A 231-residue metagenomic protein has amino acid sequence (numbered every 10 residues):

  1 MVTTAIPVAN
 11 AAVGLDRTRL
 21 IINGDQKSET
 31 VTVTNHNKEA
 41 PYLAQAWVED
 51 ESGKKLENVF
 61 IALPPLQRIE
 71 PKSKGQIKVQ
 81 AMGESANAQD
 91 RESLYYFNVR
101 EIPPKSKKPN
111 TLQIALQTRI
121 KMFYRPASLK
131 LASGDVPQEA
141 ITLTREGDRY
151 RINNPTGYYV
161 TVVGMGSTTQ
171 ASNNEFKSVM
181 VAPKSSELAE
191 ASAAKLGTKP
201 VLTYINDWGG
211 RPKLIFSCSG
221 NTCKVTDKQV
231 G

Functional and structural regions predicted by a protein language model:
A5-A11: Sec/Tat signal peptide C-region and signal peptidase I cleavage site
A11-T34, S133-R145: Beta-sheet-dominated interaction scaffolds and their linkers
T18-L56: N-terminal targeting signals for Sec/Tat export/insertion, comprising classic cleavable signal peptides
E29-N35, V79, Y95-R100, Y150-N154: Buried hydrophobic-core signal for structured, non-transmembrane domains
H36, E49-E51, K74, Q80-E84 (+5 more regions): Solvent-exposed coil/turn segments that connect beta secondary-structure elements in extracytoplasmic/periplasmic
K38-K54, P155-S172: Short acidic, flexible loop segments centered on an aromatic residue
K54-A86, A171-G197: Intrinsically disordered, low-complexity Pro/Gly/Ser/Thr-rich segments with frequent PxxP/GP/PP motifs and embedded
E84-L129, S133-V136, L196-G231: Terminal connector regions
